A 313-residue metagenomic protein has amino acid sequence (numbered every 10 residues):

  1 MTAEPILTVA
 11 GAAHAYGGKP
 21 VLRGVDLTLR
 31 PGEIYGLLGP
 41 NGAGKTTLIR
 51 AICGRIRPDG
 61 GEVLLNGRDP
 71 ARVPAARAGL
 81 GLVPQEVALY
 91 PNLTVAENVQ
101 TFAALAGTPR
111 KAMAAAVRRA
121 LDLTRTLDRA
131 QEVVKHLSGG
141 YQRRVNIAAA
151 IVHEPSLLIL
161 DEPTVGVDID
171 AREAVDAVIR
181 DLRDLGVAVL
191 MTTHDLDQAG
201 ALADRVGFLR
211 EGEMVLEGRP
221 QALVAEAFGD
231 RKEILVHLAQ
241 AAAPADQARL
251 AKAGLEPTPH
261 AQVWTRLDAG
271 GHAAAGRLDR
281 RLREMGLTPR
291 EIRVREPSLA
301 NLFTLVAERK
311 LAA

Functional and structural regions predicted by a protein language model:
C53: Helix-to-loop junction immediately C-terminal to a conserved catalytic motif
G61-A76: Conserved ABC transporter NBD signature motif
Q100, A104, K111-R129: Conserved ABC ATPase "signature" region
V133-L137: Conserved ABC ATPase signature
E154: Conserved catalytic motifs of ABC-family nucleotide-binding domains
L158-E162: Catalytic Walker B motif of ABC-type/P-loop ATPase nucleotide-binding domains
D176-A269: ABC transporter nucleotide-binding domain
